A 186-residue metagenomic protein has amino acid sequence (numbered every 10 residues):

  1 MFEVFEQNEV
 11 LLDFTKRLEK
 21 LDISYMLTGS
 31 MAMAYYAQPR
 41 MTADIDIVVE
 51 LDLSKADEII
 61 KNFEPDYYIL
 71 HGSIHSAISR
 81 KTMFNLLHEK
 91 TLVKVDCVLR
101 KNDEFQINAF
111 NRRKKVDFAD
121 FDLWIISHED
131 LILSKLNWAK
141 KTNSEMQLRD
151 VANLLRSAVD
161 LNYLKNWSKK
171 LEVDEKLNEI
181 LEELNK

Functional and structural regions predicted by a protein language model:
M1-K186: Compositionally biased terminal segments of proteins
